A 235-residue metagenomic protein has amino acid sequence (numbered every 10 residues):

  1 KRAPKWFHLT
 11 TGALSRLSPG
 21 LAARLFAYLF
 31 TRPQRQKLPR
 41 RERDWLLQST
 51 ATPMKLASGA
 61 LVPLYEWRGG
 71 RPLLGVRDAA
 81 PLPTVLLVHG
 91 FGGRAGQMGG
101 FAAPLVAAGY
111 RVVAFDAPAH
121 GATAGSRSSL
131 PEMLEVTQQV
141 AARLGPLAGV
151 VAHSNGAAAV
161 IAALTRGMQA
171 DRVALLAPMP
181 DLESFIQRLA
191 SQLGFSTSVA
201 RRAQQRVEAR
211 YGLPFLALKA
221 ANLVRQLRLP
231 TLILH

Functional and structural regions predicted by a protein language model:
K1-L56: An N-terminal hydrophobic leader/cap segment in hydrolases
A51-V76: A short loop-to-beta-strand scaffold at the N-terminal edge of the catalytic core in hydrolase folds
G70, L82, H89-G93: Active-site glycine-rich loops that stabilize anionic/oxyanionic intermediates across multiple enzyme folds
A95, A102-A124: Conserved alpha/beta-hydrolase
G125-G149: Alpha/beta-hydrolase active-site loop
V151-V160: Gly/Ala-rich beta-loop-alpha elbow adjacent to hydrolase catalytic centers
T165-P214: Hydrolase active-site cap/lid region
Q226-R228, I233-H235: Short beta-strand/loop motif that positions the catalytic acidic residue of the alpha/beta-hydrolase fold
